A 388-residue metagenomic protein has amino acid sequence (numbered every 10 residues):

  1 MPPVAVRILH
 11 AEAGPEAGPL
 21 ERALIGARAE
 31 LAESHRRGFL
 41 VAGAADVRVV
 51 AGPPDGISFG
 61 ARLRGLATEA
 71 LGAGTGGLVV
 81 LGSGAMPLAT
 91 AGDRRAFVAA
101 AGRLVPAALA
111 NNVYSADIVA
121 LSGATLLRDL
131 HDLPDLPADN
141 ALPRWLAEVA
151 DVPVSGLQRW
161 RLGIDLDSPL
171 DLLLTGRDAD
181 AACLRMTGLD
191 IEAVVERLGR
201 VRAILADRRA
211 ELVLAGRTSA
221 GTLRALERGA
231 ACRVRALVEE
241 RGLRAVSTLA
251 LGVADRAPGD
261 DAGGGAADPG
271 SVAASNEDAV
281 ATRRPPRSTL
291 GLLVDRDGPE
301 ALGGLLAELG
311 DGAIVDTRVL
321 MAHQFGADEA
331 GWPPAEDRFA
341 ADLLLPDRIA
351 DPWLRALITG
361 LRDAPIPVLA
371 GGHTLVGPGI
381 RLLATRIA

Functional and structural regions predicted by a protein language model:
M1-A51, L226-R228, V234-E240, V246-A257: N-terminal glycine-rich phosphate-binding loop and ensuing alpha1 helix
R7-G14, A51-G52, V113, S122 (+1 more regions): Short loop/turn segments at strand-loop or loop-helix junctions that form parts of catalytic or ligand-binding pockets
L63-G76: Active-site nucleotide-sugar/metal-binding loop of Leloir-type enzymes
G76-S83: Short beta-strand-to-loop acidic/aromatic patch adjacent to the donor-nucleotide binding site
M86-V113: Conserved donor-nucleotide/metal-binding helix-loop-beta segment in metal-dependent transferases, i.e., the alpha-helix
A116-L126: Conserved beta strand-loop-helix elements of the APE1-like EEP
H131-E192, I349-P352: Catalytic core and acceptor-binding pocket of nucleotide-sugar-dependent glycosyltransferases
R202-A203, D207-A388: Extended non-globular C-terminal regions
